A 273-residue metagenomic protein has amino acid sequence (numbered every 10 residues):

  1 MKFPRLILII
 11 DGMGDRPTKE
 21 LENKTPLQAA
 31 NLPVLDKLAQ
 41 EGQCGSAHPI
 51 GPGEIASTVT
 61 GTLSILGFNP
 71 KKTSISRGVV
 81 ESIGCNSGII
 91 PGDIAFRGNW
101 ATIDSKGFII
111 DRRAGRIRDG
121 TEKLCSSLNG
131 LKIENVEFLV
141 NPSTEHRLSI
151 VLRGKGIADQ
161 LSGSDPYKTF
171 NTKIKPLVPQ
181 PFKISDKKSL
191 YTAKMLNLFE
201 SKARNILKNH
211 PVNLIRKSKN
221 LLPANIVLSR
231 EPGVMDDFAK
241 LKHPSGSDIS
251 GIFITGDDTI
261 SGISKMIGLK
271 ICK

Functional and structural regions predicted by a protein language model:
K2, G14-K132, V151: Active-site nucleophile/metal-coordination loop of metallo-enzymes that catalyze phosphate/sulfate and related
F3-R16, L38, F199, I215-R216 (+2 more regions): Beta-strand elements within well-structured catalytic alpha/beta cores of enzymes that handle phosphate/sulfate esters
L8, A30-P33, K123, K194 (+3 more regions): Generic recognition of stable, solvent-exposed alpha-helical segments in well-folded globular domains
M13-G14, K106, R116, E231-L241: Core nucleotide-handling region used for phosphoryl-transfer chemistry
C44-A47, E134-N141, G251, G268-K273: Short secondary-structure junctions
G51, A203-L214: Short acidic, Pro/Gly- and aromatic-enriched capping/linker segments at domain boundaries
R77-L207: A contiguous, mid-domain pocket- or channel-lining segment that forms the substrate-recognition surface
S185-M195, V212-K273: Terminal, contiguous helix-loop blocks that mediate binding/assembly
